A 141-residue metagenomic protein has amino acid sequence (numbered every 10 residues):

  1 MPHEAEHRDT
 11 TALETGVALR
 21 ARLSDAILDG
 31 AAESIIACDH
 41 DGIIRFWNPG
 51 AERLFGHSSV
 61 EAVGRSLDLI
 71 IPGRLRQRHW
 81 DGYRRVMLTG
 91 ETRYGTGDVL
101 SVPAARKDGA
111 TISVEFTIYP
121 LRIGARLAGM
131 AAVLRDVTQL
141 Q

Functional and structural regions predicted by a protein language model:
E4-E6, F116-M130: Short loop/turn elements at sensory-signaling interfaces that couple input to output
E14, A128-Q141: Sensory coupling linkers of modular signal transduction proteins
V17-H40, F46, T96: Sensory modules in modular signal-transduction proteins
L19-L23, G73-D108: Terminal output helix/cap of sensory domains in signal transduction proteins
R45, D98, A105-I112, A128: PAS-family sensory domains
P49-A62, G124: PAS/PAS-like sensory domain cap-loop motif
E61-R78: PAS-family sensory/regulatory domains
L100, A105, F116-Y119, V133: PAS-family sensory domains
